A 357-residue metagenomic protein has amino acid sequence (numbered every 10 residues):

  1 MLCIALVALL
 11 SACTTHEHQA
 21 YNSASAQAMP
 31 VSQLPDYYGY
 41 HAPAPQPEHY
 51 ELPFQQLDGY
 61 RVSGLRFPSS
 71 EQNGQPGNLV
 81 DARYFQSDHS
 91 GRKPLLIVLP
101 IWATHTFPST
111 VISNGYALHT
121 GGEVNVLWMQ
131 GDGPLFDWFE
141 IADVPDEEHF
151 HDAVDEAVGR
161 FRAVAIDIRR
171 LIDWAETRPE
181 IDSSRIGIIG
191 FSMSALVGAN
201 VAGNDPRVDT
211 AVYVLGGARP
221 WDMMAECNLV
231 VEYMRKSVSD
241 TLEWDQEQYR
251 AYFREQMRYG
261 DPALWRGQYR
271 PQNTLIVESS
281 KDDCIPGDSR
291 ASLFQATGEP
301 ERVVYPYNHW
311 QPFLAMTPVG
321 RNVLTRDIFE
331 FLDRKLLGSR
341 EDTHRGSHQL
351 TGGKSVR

Functional and structural regions predicted by a protein language model:
P43-S90: N-terminal cap/lid segment of alpha/beta-hydrolase-fold proteins
D81-A82, R92-I101: Short beta-strand element of the alpha/beta-hydrolase
A103-A165: Cap/lid segment of the alpha/beta-hydrolase catalytic domain
V111-N114, Q272, I285-Q295: Short alpha-helix in the alpha/beta-hydrolase fold that links the catalytic acid
E148-S192: Gly/Ser-rich "nucleophile elbow"/oxyanion-hole loop immediately N-terminal to the catalytic nucleophile in hydrolases
N200-Q248, V304: Hydrolase active-site cap/lid region
Y269-R270, L275-E278, D282: Short beta-strand/loop motif that positions the catalytic acidic residue of the alpha/beta-hydrolase fold
A291-R357: C-terminal catalytic histidine-bearing segment of alpha/beta-hydrolase fold enzymes
